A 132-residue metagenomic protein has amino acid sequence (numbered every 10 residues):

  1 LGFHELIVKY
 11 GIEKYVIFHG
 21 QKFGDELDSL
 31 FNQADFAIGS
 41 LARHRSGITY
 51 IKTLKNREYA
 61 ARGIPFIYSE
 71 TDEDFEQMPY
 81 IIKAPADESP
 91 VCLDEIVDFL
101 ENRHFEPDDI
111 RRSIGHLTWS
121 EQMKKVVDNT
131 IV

Functional and structural regions predicted by a protein language model:
G2-F31, F36: Nucleotide-activated donor-binding/catalytic signature segment of Leloir-type glycosyltransferases, i.e., the conserved
Y10-E13, Q77-M78, S113: Short, structurally constrained coil/turn elements that cap an alpha-helix or connect an alpha-helix to the following
H19-G20, T49, A86-S89: A conditional alpha-helix N-cap/helix-loop micro-motif detector
K22, L54, D87-E88, L117: Residue-level signal for the nucleotide or nucleotide-sugar donor/cofactor binding architecture
D25-L27, A37-E58, I67-M78: Nucleotide-sugar-dependent
F75-D98: Change "using UDP/GDP/dTDP sugars" to "using nucleotide sugars
E88-V91, D98-I131: A charged, aromatic-enriched C-terminal amphipathic alpha-helix characteristic of glycosyltransferases across folds
